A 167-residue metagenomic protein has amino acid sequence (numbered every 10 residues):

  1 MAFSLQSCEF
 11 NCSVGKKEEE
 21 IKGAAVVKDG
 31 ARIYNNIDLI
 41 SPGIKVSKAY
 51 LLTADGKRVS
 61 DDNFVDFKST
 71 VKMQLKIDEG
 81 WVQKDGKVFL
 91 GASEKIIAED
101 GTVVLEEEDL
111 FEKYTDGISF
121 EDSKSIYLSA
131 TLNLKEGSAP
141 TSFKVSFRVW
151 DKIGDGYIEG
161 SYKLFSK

Functional and structural regions predicted by a protein language model:
M1, S166-K167: Short, solvent-exposed mixed-charge patches
M1-G23: Bacterial Sec-dependent N-terminal signal peptides
K16-D29, N35, S41-R58, F64-T70 (+4 more regions): Contiguous segments within soluble domain cores/interaction surfaces
A139-V149: A short tyrosine-centered beta-strand micro-motif
